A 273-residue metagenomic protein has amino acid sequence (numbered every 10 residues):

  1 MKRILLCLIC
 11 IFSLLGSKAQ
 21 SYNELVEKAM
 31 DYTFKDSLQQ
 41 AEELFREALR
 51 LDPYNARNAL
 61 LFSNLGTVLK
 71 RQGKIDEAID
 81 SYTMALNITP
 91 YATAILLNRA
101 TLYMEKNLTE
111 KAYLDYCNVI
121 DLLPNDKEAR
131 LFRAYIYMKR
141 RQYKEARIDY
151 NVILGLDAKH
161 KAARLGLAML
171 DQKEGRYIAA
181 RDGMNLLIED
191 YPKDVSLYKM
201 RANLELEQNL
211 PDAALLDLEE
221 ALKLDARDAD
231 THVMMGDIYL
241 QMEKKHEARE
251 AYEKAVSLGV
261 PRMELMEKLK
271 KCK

Functional and structural regions predicted by a protein language model:
Y22, V233, D237, Q241-K273: Terminal, low-structured helical/coil segments at or just beyond the last alpha-helical repeat
Y22-N23, A56-L60, T93-A94, K127-E128 (+4 more regions): Helix-start (N-cap) detector for alpha-helical repeat units in TPR-like alpha-solenoids, especially tetratricopeptide
F34-K35, V68-R71, E105-K106, K139-R140 (+4 more regions): Register position in tetratricopeptide repeats
L51-Y54, I88, L122, L156 (+3 more regions): Structural marker of alpha-solenoid helical repeat scaffolds
L60-N64, N98, F132, G166 (+3 more regions): Canonical tetratricopeptide repeat
